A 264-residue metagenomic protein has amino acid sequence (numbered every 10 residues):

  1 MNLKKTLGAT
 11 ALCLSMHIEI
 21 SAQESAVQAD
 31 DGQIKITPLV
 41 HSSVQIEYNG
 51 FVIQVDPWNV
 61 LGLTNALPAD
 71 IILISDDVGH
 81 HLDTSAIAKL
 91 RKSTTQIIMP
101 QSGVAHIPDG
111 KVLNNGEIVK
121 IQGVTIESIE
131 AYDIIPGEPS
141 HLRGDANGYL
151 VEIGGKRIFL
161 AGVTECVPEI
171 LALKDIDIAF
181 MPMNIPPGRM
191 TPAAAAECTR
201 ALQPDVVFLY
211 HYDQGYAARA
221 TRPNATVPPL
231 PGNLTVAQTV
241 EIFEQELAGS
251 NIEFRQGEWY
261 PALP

Functional and structural regions predicted by a protein language model:
M1-G8: Bacterial N-terminal signal peptides that target proteins for export
G8-E19: Bacterial N-terminal signal peptides
Q23-L67, G110-K174, E258-P264: Core dinuclear metal-dependent hydrolase active-site scaffold
Q54, N59-G103, D175-F180, Q203: Active-site metal-binding motif and surrounding structural segment of the metallo-beta-lactamase
S85-S93, E169-A172, A193-C198: A short acidic, amphipathic alpha-helical/loop segment
K111-K120, R200-P264: Binuclear metal-ion centers of metallo-dependent hydrolases, dominated by the metallo-beta-lactamase
L142-D145, M190-C198, V236-A237: Charged helix-capping and loop-helix junction motifs
I176-F180, G188, P192-Y212: Proline-aspartate-enriched helix->loop->beta-strand connector
